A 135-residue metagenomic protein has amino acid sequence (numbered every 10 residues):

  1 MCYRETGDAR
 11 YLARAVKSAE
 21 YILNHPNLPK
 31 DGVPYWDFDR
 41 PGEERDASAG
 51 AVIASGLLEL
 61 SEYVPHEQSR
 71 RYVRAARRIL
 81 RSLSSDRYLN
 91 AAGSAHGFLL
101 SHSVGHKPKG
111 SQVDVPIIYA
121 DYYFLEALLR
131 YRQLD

Functional and structural regions predicted by a protein language model:
M1-D135: Glycan-recognition and catalytic cores of secretory/periplasmic carbohydrate-active enzymes
